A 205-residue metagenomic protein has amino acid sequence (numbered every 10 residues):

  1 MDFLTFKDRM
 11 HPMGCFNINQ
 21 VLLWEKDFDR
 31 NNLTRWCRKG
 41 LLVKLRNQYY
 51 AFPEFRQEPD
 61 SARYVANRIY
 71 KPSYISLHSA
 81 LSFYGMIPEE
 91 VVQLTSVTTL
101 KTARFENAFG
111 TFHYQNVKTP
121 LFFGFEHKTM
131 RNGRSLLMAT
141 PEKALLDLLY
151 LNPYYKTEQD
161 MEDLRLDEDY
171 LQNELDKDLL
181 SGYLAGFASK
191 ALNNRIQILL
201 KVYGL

Functional and structural regions predicted by a protein language model:
M1-P72, A108: Short beta-edge/loop segments at beta->alpha junctions of small alpha/beta modules that act as binding/recognition
Q20, P53-L205: Nucleic-acid-binding surface
